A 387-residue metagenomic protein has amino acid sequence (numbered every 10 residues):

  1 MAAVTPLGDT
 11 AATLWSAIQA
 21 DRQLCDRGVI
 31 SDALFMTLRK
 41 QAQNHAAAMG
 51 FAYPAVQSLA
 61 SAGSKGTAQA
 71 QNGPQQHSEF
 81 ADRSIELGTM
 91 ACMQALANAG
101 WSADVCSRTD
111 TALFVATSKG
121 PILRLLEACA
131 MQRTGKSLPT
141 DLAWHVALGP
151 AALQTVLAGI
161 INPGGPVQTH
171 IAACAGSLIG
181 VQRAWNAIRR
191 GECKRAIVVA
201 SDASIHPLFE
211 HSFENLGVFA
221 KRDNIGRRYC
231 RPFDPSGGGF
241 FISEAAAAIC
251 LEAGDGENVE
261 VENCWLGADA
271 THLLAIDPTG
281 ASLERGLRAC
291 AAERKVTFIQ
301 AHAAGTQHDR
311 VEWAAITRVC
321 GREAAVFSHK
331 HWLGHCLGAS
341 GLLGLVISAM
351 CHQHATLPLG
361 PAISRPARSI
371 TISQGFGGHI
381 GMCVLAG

Functional and structural regions predicted by a protein language model:
M1-T5, A11-D32, N224-F298, G377: Condensing-enzyme catalytic core mediating Claisen C-C bond formation in acyl metabolism
A11-T117, P121-R124, L157, R285-K295 (+1 more regions): Conserved active-site "lid/cap" helical segment
I18, C92, L113, L157 (+9 more regions): Conserved small-residue
A60-G63, N72-M93, D141-G149, V167-I179 (+4 more regions): Active-site pocket-shaping loop/turn-to-helix segments
T89-N98, P150-L153, A158-I161, G165-D202 (+3 more regions): Active-site-proximal alpha-helical scaffold in enzymes
F114-Q168, E210, L216, R310-G321: Active-site-proximal gating segment of KS-fold condensing enzymes and close homologs
F114-T117, I171, A196-D202, E262 (+2 more regions): Short beta-strand segments
E192-C230, G237, C264-D277, A301-R310 (+1 more regions): Acyl-CoA/ACP chain-elongation machinery
